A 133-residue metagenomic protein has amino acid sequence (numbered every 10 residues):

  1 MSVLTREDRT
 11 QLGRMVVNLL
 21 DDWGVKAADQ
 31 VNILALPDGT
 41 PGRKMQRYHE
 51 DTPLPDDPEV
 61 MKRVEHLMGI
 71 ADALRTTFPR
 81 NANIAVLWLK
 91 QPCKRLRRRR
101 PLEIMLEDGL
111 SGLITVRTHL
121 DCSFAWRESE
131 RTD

Functional and structural regions predicted by a protein language model:
M1-D133: Non-transmembrane "mature" sequence context
